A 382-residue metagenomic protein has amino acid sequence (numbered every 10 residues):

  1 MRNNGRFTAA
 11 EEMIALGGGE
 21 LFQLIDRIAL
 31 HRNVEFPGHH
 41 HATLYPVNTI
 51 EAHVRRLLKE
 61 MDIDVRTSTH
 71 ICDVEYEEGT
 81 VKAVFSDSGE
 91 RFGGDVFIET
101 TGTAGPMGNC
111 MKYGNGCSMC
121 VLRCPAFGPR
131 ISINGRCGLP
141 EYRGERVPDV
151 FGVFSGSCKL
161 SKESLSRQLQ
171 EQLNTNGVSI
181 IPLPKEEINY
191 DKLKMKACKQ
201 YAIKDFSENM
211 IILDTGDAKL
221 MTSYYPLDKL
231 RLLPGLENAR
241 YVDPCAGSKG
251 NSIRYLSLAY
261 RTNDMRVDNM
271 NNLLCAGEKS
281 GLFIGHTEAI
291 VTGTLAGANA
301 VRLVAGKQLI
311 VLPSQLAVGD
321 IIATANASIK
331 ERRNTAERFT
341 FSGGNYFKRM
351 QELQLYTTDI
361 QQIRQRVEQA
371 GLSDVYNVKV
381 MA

Functional and structural regions predicted by a protein language model:
M1-D73, P106-N109, G114-G144, V150-F154 (+1 more regions): Conserved N-terminal/central alpha/beta ligand/cofactor-binding core
A29-L44, R123-N271, C275, S280 (+1 more regions): Mobile, glycine/GP-rich and aromatic-enriched active-site lid/loop segments adjacent to catalytic centers
I71, V84, E90-A104, L273: Short hydrophobic core segments
E78-V84: Short, hydrophobic/aromatic-rich segments at coil-to-beta transitions
E99-K112, S223-Y225: Flavin (primarily FAD) binding-site architecture
N269-N272, V301-R338: Active-site-proximal substrate-binding core of FAD-dependent oxidoreductases
G281-V301: A conserved FAD-binding loop/helix module that cradles the flavin
R332-A382: C-terminal auxiliary extensions adjacent to catalytic cores
